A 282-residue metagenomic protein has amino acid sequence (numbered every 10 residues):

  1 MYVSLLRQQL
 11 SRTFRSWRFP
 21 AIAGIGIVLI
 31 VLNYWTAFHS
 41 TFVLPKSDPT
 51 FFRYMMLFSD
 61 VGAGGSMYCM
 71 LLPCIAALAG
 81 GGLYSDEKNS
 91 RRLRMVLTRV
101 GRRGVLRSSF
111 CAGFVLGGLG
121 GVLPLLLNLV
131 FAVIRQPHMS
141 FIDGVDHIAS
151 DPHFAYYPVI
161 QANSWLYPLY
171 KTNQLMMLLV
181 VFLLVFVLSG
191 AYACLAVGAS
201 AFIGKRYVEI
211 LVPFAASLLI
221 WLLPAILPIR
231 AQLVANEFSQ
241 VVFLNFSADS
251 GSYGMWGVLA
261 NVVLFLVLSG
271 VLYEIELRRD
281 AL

Functional and structural regions predicted by a protein language model:
M1-G26: Aromatic- and glycine-rich beta-strand/loop motifs that create alpha-glucan
L6, L10, F14, R103-V115: Interfacial transmembrane-helix starts/ends
R12, S85, L97, S200-A201: Helix-capping/transition residues at the boundaries of transmembrane alpha-helices and the short helical linkers
W17-R18, G101-R103, R107, K205-I210: Membrane-helix interface segments
I22-I27, V208-I220, N236-F238: Central hydrophobic cores of alpha-helical transmembrane segments in multi-pass integral membrane proteins
L29-S85, R107, C111-A193, V197 (+1 more regions): Secretory targeting signals
G80-L97, R102: Transmembrane helix boundary and interhelical loop/hinge segments in multi-pass membrane proteins
G198-K205, N261-L282: Junction motif at the cytosolic side of a transmembrane helix
